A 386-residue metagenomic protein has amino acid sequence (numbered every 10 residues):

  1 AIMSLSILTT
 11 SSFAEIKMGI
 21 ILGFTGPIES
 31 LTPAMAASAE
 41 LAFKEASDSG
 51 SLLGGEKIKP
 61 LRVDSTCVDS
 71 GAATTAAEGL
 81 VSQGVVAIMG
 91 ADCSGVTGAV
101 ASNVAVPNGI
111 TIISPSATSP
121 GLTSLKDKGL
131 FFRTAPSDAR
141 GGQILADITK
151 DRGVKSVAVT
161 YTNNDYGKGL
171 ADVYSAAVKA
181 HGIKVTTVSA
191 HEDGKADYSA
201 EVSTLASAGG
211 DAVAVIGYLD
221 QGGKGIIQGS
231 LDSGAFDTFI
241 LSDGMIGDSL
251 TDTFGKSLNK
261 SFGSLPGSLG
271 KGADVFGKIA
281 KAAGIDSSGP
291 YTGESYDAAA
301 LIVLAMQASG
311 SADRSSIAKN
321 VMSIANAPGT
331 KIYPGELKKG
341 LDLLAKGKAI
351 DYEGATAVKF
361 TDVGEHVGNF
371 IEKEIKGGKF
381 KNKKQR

Functional and structural regions predicted by a protein language model:
A1, A14-R386: Extracytosolic ligand-binding ectodomains
A1-L8: Bacterial N-terminal signal peptides
L8-A14: Sec/Tat signal peptide C-region and signal peptidase I cleavage site
